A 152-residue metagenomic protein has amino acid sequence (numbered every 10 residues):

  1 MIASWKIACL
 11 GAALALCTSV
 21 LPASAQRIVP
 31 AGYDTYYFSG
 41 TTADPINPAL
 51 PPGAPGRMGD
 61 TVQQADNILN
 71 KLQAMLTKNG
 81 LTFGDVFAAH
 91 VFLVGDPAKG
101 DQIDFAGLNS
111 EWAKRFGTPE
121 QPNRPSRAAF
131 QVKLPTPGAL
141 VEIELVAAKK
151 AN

Functional and structural regions predicted by a protein language model:
M1-L10: Bacterial N-terminal signal peptides that target proteins for export
G11-A12, A23: Cleavable N-terminal signal peptides
L14-V20: Hydrophobic core
L21-N152: Short, polar/acidic, helix-capping and beta-turn segments at strand->helix junctions that line the mouths
